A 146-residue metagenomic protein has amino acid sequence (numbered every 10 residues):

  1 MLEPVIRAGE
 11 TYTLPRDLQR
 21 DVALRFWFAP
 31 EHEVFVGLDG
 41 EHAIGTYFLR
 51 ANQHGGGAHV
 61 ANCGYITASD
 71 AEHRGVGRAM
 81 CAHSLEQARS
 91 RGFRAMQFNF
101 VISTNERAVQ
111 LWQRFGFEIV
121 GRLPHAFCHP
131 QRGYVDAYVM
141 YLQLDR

Functional and structural regions predicted by a protein language model:
A8, L14-D70, C81-A82, Q87 (+1 more regions): Acetyl-CoA-dependent GNAT
H32, V135-V139: Short hydrophobic/aromatic beta-strand or adjacent loop that forms the aromatic wall/cage of a ligand/substrate-binding
Y65-D70, R74, I102-T104: Active-site acidic-Proline motif in GNAT/NAT acetyltransferases
A88-V101, Q110: Conserved GNAT acetyl-CoA-binding A-motif
Q97-V101, Q113-G133: Conserved catalytic-core motifs of GNAT/GCN5-like acyltransferases
